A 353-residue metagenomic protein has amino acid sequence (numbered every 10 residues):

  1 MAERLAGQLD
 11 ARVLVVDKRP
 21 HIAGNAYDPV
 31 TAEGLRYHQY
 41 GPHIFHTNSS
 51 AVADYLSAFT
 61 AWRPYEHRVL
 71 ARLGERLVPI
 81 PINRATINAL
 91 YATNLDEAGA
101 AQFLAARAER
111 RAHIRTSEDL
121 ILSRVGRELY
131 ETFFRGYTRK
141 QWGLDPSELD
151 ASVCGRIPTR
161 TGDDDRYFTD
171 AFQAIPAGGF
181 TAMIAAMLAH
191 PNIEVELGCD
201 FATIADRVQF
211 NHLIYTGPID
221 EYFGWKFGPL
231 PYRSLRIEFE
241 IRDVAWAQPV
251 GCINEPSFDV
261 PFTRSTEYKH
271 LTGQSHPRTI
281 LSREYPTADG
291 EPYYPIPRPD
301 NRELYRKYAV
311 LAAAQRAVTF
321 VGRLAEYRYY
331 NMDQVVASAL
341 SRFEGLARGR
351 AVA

Functional and structural regions predicted by a protein language model:
A2-A32: Glycine-rich FAD pyrophosphate-binding loop
E3, G7, D28, A189 (+3 more regions): Short, well-ordered alpha-helices that flank and scaffold nucleotide-derived cofactor binding pockets
R12, R36, A61, N192-E194 (+1 more regions): Conserved beta-strand segments of alpha/beta enzyme cores
N25-P29, I82-N83, P277, D333: Short aromatic-enriched loop/helix-cap "lid" or pocket-rim segments at secondary-structure transitions that line
E33-R107: Dinucleotide-binding Rossmann-like beta1-alpha1 core, especially the glycine-rich loop that anchors the ADP
Y65-H67, E196-D200, Y268, V321: Conserved beta-strand termini and adjacent loop/short-helix elements that scaffold enzyme active sites in alpha/beta
G74-H212, T216, F223: Active-site/ligand-binding neighborhood in enzyme catalytic cores
N211-H212, E221-V352: C-terminal segments that line or cap access tunnels to active or ligand-binding sites in enzymes and enzyme-associated
